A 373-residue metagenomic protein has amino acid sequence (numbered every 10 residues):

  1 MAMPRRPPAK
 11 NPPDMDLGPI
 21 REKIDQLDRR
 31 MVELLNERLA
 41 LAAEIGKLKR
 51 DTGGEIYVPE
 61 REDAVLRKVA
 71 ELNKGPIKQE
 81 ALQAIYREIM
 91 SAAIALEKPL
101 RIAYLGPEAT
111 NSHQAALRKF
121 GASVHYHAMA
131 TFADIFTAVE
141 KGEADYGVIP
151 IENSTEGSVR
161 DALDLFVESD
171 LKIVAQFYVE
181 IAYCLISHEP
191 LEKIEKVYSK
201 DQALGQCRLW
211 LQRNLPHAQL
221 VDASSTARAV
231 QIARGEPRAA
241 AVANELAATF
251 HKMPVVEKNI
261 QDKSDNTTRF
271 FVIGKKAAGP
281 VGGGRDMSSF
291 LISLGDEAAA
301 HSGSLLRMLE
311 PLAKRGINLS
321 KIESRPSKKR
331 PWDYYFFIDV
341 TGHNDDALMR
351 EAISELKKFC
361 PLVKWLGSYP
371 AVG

Functional and structural regions predicted by a protein language model:
A2-G373: Domain-level signature for soluble enzymes in the chorismate/prephenate branch of the shikimate pathway
